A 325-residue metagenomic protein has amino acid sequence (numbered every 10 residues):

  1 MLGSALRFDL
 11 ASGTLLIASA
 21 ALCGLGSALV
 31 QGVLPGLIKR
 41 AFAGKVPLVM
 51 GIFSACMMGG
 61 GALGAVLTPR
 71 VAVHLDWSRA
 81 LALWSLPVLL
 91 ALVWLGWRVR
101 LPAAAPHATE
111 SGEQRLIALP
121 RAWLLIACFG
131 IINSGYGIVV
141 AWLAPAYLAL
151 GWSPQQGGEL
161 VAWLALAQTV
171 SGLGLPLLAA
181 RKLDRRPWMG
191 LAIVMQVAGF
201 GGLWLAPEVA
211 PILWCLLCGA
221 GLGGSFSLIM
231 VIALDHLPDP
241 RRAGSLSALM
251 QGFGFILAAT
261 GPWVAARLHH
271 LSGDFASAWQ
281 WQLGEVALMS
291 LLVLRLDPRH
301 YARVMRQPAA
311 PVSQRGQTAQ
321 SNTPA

Functional and structural regions predicted by a protein language model:
M1-A11, M195-P207: C-terminal ends and interior cores of transmembrane alpha-helices in multi-pass membrane transporters/permeases
G3, T14-L22, A210-C218: Paired small-residue
S19-A55: Cytoplasmic helix-loop-helix junction between adjacent transmembrane helices in 12-TM secondary transporters
L29-F42, G224-P238: Intracellular juxtamembrane helix-capping segments at the cytosolic ends of symmetry-related transmembrane helices
G44-K45, I52-R100: Helix-loop-helix hairpin linking two adjacent transmembrane segments in secondary transporters
P120-A162, L166-G172: Extracytoplasmic gate region of multi-pass secondary transporters
S171-D184: Helix-to-loop junctions at the C-terminal end of transmembrane segments in multipass secondary transporters
P240-F275, Q282: A late C-terminal transmembrane helix in Major Facilitator Superfamily
